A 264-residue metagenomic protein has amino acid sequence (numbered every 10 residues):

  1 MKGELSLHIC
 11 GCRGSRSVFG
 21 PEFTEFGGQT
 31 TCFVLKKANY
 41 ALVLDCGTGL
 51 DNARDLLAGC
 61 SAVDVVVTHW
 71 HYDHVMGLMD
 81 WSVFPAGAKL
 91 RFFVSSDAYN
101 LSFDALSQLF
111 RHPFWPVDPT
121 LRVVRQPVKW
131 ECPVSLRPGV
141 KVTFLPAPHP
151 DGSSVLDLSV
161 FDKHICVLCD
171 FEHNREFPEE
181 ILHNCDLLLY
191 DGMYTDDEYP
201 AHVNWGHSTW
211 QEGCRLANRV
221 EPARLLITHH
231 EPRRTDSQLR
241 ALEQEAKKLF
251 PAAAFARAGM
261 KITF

Functional and structural regions predicted by a protein language model:
M1-C166, E176-F177, R240-F264: Binuclear metal-dependent hydrolase catalytic cores
L168-D170: DG-centered beta-turn motif at the end of beta-strands
E172-G259: Cap/insert and terminal regions of metallo-dependent hydrolase folds
